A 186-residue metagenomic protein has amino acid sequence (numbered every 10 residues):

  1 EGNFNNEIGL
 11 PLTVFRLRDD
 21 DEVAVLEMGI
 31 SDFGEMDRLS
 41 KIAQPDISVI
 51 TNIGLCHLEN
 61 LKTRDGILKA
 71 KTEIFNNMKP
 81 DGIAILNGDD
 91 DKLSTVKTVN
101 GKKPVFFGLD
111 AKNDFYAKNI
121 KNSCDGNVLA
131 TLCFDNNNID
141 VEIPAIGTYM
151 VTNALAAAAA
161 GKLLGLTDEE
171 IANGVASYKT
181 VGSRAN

Functional and structural regions predicted by a protein language model:
E1-G9, M28, I50-I53: Short beta-strand-centered segment that lines the nucleotide-binding/catalytic pocket of NTP-utilizing
G2, L12, D37, T72 (+1 more regions): Active-site phosphate/pyrophosphate- and oxyanion-stabilizing loops and adjacent acidic/basic residues in soluble
N6-V23: P-loop NTPase switch/communication element
R18-D19, Q44, K79-P80: Short conserved AdoMet
D20-V25, C56-N60: Short, basic, glycine/proline-bearing loop/turn elements
E22-M36: Switch II (G3) loop of P-loop NTPases
R38-G54: Inter-motif core of Ras-like GTPase G domains
V49-N186: Acidic, Mg2+-coordinating active-site environments of NTP-dependent enzymes
